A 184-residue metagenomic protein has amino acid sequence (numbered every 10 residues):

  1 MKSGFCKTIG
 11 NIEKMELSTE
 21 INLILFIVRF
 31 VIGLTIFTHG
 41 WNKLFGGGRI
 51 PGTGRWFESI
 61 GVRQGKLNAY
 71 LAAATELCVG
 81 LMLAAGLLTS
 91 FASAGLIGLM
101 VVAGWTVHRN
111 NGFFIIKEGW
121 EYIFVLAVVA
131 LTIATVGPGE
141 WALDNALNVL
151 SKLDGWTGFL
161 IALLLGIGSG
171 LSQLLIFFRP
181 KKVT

Functional and structural regions predicted by a protein language model:
K2-F45, G52, K66, L88-T184: Extended, low-polarity transmembrane helix blocks
G48-R63: Cytosolic, membrane-interface loops and tails of multi-pass inner-membrane proteins
L67-T75: Short hydrophobic alpha-helical membrane-embedded segments
A74-A84: Hydrophobic, membrane-inserted alpha-helices
